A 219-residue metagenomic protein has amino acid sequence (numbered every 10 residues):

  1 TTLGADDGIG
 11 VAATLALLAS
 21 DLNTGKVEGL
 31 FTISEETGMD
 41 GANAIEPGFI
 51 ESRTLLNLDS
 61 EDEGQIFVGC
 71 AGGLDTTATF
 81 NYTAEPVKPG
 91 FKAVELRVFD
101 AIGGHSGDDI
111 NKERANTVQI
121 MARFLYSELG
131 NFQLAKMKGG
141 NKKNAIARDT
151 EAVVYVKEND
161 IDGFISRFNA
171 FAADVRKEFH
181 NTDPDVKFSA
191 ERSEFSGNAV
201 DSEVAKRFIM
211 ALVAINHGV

Functional and structural regions predicted by a protein language model:
T1-G4, P89-G107: Residues forming anionic-ligand binding surfaces in small-molecule and nucleic-acid pockets of primarily soluble enzymes
T2-A5, D108-K112, N141-K142: Alpha-helix capping and helix-loop boundary segments enriched in small/acidic/polar residues
T2-E85, P89, A135: Acidic/histidine-rich catalytic neighborhood of metal-dependent amide-processing enzymes
D6-A13, T117-M121, T150: Catalytic-loop motifs flanking and including active-site residues across diverse enzymes
F67, T77-T79, E95-D100, G107-N111: FAD-binding subdomain of flavoenzyme oxidoreductases
P86-F91, I110-K138, E158-V219: Acidic-enriched catalytic cores of C-N bond-cleaving enzymes acting on peptides and small amides
V98, V154-E158: Short beta-strand-to-loop capping motifs
G107, K138-D149: A structural signal for small-residue-enriched, beta-sheet-centric alpha/beta enzyme cores and oligomeric scaffold folds
